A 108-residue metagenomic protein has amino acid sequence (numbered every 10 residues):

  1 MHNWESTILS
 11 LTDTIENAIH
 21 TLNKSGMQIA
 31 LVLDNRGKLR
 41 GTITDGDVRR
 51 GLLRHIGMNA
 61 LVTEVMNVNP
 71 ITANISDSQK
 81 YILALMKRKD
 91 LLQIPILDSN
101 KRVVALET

Functional and structural regions predicted by a protein language model:
M1-T7, A60-P70: Bateman (tandem CBS) regulatory domains
I8-M27, L33, L52, T72-L92 (+1 more regions): The conserved cystathionine-beta-synthase
D13, I43, A60, D77 (+1 more regions): Short beta-to-alpha loop/turn elements within the nucleotide-binding domains of ABC transporters
K24-M27, L31, L39-L53, P95 (+1 more regions): Short beta->alpha transition motifs characteristic of CBS
L53-R54, N67: Phosphate-coordinating loops and pocket residues in cytosolic domains that bind phosphorylated ligands
